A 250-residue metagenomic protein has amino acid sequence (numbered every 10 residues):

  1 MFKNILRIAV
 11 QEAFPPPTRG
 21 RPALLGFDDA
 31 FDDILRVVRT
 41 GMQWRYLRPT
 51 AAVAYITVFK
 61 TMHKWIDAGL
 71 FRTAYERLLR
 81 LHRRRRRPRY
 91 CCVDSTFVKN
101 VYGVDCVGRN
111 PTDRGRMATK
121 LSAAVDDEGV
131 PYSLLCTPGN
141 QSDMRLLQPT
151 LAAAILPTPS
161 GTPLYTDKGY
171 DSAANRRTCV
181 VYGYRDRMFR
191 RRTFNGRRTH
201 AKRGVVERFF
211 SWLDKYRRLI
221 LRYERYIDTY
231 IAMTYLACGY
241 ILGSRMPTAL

Functional and structural regions predicted by a protein language model:
M1-L250: Short alpha-helical elements
